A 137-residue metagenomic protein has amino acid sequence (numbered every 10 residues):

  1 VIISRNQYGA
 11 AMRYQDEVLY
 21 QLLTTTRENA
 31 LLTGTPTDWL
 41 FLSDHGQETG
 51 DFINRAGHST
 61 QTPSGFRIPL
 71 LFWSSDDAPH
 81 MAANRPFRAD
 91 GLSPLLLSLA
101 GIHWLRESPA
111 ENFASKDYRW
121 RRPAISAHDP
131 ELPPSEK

Functional and structural regions predicted by a protein language model:
V1-K137: Catalytic domains that recognize anionic headgroups
